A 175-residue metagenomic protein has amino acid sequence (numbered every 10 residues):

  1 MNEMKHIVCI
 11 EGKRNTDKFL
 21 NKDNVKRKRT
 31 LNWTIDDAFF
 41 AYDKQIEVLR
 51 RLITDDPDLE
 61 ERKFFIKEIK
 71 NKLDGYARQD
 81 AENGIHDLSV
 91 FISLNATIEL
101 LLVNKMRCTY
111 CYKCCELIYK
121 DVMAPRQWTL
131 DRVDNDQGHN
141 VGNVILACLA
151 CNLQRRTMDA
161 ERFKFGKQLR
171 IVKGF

Functional and structural regions predicted by a protein language model:
M1-L49: General detector of N-terminal leader/presequence modules that precede the first folded domain
T30-D74: Eukaryotic intrinsically disordered, low-complexity, charge-rich
L59-Y110, D136: Short, charged surface segments at domain edges that flank catalytic/cofactor-binding sites
K105, N135-Q154: Short beta-strand-alpha-helix junction that forms the catalytic/metal-binding core of metal-dependent nuclease domains
T109-Y112, A150: Short, cysteine/histidine-rich loop/knuckle motifs that typically chelate Zn2+
K113-V144: Histidine-centered nuclease catalytic patch
L117-I118, Q154-T157: Short, non-ligating residues that shape and space the ligands of small metal-coordination modules and catalytic
K164-F175: Intrinsically disordered, low-complexity, charge-dense segments enriched in Lys/Arg and Glu/Asp interspersed
